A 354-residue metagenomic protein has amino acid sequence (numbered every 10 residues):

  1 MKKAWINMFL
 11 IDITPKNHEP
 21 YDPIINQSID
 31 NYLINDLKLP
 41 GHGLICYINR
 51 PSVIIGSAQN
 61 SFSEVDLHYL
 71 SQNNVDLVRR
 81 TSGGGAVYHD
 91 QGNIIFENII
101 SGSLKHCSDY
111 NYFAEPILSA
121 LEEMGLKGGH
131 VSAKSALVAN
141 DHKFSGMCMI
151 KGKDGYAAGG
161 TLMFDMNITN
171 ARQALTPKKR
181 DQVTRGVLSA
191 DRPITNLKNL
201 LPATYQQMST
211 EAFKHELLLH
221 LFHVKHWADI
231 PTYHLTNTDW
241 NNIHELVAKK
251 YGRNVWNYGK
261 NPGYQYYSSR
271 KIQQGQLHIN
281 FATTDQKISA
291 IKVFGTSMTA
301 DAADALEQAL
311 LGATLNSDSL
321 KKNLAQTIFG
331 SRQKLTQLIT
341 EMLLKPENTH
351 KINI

Functional and structural regions predicted by a protein language model:
K2-E64, L126, M149, L188 (+4 more regions): Active-site loop/lid in soluble adenylation, ligation, and acyl-transfer enzymes
D12, I48, S57, R79-T81 (+3 more regions): Pocket-edge structural micro-motifs
N17, R80-A86, S103-L104, T327: A short glycine/serine-rich beta->alpha loop
H42-G43, N49-S52, A58, L67 (+3 more regions): Membrane helical hairpin/interfacial module
I55-G56, S63-V65, M166, A171-Q173: Short helix/loop capping segments that flank catalytic or ligand/cofactor-binding pockets
F62-A86: Active-site cofactor/substrate anionic-group-binding motifs, chiefly glycine- and Lys/Arg-rich phosphate-binding loops
Q91-Q206, T210-F213, L217-H220, V247-M298: Catalytic beta-strand/loop module used to bind and position nucleotide/cofactor moieties in cofactor-attachment
I194-L197, T283, K287-I354: Active-site- and interface-proximal helix/loop "cap" or "latch" segments in soluble metabolic and energy-transducing
